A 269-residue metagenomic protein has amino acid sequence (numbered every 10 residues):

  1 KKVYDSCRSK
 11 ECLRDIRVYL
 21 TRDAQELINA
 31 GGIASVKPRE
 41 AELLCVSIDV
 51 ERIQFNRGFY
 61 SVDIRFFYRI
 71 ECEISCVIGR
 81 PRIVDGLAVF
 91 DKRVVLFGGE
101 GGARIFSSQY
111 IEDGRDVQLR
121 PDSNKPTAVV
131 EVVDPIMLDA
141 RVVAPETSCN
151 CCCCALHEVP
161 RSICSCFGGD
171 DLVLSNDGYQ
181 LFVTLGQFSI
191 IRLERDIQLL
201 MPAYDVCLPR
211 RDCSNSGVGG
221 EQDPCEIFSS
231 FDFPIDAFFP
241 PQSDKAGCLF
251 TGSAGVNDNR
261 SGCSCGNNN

Functional and structural regions predicted by a protein language model:
K1-N269: Viral structural modules
